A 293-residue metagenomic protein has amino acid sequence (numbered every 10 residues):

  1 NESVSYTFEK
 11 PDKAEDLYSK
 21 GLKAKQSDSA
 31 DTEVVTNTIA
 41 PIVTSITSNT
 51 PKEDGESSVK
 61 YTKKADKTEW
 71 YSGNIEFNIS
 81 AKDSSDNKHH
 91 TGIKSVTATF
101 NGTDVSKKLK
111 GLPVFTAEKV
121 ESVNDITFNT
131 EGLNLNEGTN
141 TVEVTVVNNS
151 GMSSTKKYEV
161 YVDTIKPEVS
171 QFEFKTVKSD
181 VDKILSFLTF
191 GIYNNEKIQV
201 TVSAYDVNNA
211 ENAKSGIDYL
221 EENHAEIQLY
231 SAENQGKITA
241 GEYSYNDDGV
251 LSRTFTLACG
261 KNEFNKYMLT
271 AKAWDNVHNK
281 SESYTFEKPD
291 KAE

Functional and structural regions predicted by a protein language model:
N1-E293: Low-complexity, disordered linker/stalk regions enriched in Pro/Thr/Ser/Gly
